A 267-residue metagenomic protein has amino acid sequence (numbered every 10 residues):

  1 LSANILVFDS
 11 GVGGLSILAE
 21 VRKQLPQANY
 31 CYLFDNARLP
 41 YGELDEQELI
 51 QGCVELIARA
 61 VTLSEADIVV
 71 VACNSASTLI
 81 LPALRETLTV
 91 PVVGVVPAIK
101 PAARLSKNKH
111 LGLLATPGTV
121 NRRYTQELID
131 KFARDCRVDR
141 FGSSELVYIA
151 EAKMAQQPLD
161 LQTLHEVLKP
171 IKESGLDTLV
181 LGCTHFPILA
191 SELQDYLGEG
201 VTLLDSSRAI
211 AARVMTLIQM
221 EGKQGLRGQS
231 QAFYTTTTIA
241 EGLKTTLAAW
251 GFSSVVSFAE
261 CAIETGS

Functional and structural regions predicted by a protein language model:
L1-S267: Non-catalytic structural scaffold of enzyme domains
